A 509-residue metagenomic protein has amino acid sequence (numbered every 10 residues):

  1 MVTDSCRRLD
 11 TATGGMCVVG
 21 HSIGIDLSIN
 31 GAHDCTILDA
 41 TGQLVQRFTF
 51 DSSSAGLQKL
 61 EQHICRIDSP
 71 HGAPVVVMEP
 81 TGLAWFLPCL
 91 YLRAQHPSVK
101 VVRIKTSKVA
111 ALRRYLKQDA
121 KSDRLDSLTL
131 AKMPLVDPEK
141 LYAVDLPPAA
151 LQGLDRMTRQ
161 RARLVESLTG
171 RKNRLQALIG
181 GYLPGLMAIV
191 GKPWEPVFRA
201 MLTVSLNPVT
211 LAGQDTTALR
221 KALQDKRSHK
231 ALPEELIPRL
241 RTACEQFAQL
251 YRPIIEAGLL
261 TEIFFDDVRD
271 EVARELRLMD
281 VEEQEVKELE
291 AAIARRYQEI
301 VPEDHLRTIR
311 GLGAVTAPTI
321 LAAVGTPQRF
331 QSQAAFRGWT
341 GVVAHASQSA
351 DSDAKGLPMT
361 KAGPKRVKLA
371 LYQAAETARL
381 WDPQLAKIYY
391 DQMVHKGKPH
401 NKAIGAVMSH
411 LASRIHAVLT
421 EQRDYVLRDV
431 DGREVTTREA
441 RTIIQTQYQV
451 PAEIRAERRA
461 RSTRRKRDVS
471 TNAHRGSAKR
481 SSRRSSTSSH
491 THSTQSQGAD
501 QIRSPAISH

Functional and structural regions predicted by a protein language model:
M1-H509: A detector of single, family-specific signature residues that are central to catalytic or substrate-handling motifs
